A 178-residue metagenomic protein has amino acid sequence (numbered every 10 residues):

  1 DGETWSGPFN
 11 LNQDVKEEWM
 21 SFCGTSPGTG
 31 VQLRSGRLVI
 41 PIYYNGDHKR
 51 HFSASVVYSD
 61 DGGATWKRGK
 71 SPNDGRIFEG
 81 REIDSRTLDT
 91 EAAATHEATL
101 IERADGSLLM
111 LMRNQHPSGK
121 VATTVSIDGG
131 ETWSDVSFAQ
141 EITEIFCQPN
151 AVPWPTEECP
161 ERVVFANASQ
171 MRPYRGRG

Functional and structural regions predicted by a protein language model:
D1-G178: Asp-box/BNR beta-propeller blade signature and adjacent active/binding-site loops in extracellular glycan-interacting
